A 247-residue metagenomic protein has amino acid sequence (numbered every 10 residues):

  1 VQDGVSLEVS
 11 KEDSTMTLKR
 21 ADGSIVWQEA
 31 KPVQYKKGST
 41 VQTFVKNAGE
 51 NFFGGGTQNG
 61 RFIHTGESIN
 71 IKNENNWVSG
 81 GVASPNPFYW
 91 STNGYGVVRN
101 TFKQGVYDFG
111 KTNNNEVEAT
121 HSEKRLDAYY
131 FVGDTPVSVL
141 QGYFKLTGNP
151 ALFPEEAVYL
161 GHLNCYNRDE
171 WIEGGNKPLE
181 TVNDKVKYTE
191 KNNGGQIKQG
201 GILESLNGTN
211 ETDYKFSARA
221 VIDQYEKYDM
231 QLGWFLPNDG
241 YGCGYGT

Functional and structural regions predicted by a protein language model:
V1-T212, I222-Q224: Catalytic and substrate-binding clefts that recognize carbohydrates or anionic sugar/phosphate headgroups
Q28, Y35-F44, Q231-T247: Aromatic- and carboxylate-enriched substrate-binding clefts and catalytic-loop regions of carbohydrate-active enzymes
Y214-G240: Catalytic domains of carbohydrate-active enzymes, especially glycoside hydrolases
